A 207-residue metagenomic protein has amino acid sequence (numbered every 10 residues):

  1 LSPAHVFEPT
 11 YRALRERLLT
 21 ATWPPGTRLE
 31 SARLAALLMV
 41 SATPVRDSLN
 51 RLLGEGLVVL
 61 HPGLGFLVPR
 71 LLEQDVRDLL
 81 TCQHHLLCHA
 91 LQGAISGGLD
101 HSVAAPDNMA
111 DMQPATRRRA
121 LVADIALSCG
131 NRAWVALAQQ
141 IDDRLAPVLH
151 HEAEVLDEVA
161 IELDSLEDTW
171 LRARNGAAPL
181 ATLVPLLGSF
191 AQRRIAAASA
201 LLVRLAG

Functional and structural regions predicted by a protein language model:
L1-H89, V203-G207: Short linear motifs at protein or domain termini
S2-P9, P44, A115-R119, A123 (+2 more regions): Long, contiguous secondary-structure blocks with strong helical propensity
A4, A42, R46, E73-L80 (+4 more regions): Amphipathic, non-membrane alpha-helical segments in soluble helical-bundle scaffolds
L19, W23, L91, I95 (+4 more regions): Short, flexible helix-adjacent loops and helix caps
P25-T27, H61, S102-V103, W134-A138 (+1 more regions): Short, hydrophobic secondary-structure boundary micro-motifs
P69-G130, D168-T182: All-alpha effector-binding/dimerization core of bacterial HTH-type transcriptional repressors
C82-A94, A120-A160, Q192: Hydrophobic, amphipathic alpha-helical faces that serve as interaction scaffolds
H151-G207: C-terminal all-alpha effector/ligand-binding and dimerization domain of prokaryotic HTH-type transcriptional repressors
